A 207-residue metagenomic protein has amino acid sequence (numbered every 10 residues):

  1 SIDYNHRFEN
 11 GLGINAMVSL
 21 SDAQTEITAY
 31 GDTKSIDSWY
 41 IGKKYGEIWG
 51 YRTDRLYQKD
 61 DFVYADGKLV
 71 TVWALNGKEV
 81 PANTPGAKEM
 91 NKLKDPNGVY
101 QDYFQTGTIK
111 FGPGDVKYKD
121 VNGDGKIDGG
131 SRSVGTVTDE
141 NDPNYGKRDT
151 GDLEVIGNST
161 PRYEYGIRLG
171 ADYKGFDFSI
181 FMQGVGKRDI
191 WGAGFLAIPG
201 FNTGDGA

Functional and structural regions predicted by a protein language model:
S1, N15-M17, G166-R168: Membrane-embedded beta-strand positions in outer-membrane beta-barrel channels/transporters
S1-N5, D172-G175: Long hydrophobic segments that form regular secondary structure
N5-V155, I190, P199-G200: Conserved small-residue
N10, G175-S179: Repeated loop/turn-to-beta-strand initiation elements of outer-membrane beta-barrel proteins
L12, P161-Y165: Residues that define the transmembrane beta-barrel architecture of outer-membrane proteins
A16-D22, A171, I180-G184, A207: Transmembrane beta-barrel strands of outer-membrane/channel proteins
G157-S159: Replace "Gram-negative outer membrane beta-barrel proteins" with "bacterial and organellar outer membrane beta-barrel
F178-A207: C-terminal beta-barrel architecture of Gram-negative outer-membrane proteins
